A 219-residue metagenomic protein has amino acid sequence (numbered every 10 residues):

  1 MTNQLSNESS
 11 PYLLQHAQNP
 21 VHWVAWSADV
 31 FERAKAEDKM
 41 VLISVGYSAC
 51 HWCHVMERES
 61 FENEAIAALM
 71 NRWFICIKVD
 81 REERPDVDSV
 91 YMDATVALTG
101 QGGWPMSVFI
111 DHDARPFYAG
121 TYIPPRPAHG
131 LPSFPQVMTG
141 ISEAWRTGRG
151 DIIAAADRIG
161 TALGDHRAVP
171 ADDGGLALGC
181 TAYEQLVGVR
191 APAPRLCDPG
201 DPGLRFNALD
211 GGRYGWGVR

Functional and structural regions predicted by a protein language model:
M1-R219: Replace the tail clause
